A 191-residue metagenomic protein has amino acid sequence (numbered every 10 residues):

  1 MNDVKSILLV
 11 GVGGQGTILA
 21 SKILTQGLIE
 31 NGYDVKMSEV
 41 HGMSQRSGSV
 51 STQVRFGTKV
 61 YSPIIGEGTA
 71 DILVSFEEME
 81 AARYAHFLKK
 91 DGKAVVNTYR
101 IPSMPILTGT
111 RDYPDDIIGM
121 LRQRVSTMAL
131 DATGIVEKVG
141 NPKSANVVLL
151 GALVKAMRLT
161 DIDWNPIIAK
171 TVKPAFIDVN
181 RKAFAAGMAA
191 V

Functional and structural regions predicted by a protein language model:
M1-V191: Active-site cofactor/cluster-binding pocket
